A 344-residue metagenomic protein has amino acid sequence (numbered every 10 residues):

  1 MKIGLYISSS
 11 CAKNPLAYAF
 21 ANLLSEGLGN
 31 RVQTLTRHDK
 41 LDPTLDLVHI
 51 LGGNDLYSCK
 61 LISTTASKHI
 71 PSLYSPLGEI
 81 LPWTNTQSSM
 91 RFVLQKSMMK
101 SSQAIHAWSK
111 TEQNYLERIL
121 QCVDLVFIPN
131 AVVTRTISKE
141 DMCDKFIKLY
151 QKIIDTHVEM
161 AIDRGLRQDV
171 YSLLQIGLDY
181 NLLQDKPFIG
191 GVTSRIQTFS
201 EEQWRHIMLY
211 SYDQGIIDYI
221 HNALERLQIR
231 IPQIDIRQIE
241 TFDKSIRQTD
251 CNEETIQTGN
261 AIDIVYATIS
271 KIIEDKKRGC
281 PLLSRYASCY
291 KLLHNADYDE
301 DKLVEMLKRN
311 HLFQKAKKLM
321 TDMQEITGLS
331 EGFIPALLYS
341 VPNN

Functional and structural regions predicted by a protein language model:
M1-D39: N-terminal subdomain of nucleotide-sugar transferases
D39-S58, P71-S75, G279: Short N-terminal targeting/anchoring amphipathic segment
S72-S88: A short, histidine- and acid-enriched strand-loop-helix "catalytic/donor-clamping" loop that lines the nucleotide-sugar
S89-A104: Membrane-proximal helix-turn-helix segments that form the acceptor-binding/catalytic region of lipid-linked
S102-D124, V132: A short, active-site helix/loop in glycosyltransferases that binds the activated sugar's phosphate group
E112, I128-I137, C289: Short beta-strand->alpha-helix junction loop in the catalytic core of nucleotide-activated group-transfer enzymes
S138-I162: C-terminal alpha-helical cap of glycosyltransferases
D155-N344: Conserved NTP-donor binding/palm subdomain of two-metal-ion nucleotidyltransferases/polymerases, i.e., the charged
